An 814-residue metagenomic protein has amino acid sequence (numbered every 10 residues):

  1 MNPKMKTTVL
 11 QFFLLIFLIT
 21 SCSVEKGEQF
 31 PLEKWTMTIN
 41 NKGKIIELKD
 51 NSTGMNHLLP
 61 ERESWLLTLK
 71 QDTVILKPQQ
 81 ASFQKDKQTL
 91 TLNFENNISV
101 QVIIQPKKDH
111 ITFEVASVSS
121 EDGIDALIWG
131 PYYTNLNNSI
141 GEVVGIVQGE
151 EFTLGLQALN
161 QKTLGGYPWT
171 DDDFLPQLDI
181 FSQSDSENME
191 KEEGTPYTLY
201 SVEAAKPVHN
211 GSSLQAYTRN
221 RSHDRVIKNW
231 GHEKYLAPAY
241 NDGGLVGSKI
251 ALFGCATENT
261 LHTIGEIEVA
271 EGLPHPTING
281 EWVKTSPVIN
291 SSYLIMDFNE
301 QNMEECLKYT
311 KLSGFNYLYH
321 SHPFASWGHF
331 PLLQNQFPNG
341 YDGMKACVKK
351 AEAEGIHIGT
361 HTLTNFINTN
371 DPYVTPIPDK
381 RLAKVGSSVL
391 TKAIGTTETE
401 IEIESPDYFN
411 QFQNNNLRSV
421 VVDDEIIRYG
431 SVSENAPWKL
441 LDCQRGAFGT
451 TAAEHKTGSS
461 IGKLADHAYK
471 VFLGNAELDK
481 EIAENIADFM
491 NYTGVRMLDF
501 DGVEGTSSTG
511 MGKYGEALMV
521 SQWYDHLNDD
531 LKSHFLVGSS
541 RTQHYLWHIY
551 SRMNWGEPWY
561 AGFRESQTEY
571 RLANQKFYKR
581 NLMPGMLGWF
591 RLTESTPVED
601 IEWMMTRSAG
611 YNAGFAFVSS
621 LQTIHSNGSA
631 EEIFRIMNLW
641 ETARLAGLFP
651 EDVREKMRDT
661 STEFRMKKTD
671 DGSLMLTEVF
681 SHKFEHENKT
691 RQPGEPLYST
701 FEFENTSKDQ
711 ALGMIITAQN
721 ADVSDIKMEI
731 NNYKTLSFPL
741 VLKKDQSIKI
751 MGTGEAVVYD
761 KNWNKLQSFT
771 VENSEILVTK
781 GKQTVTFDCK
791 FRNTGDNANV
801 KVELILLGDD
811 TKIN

Functional and structural regions predicted by a protein language model:
Q11-T20: Bacterial N-terminal signal peptides
I19-Q29: Bacterial Sec-dependent signal peptides at the C-terminal "C-region" and cleavage site
F30-E33, M37-L318, K350, H357-I358 (+5 more regions): Carbohydrate-recognition beta-sandwich/jelly-roll modules in extracellular/periplasmic carbohydrate-active proteins
G280-S387, A465-A487, N491-A517: Aromatic-lined carbohydrate-binding/catalytic grooves of carbohydrate-active enzymes
M344-N368, R381-S388, R607, Y611-D709: Carbohydrate-binding surfaces of carbohydrate-active enzymes
T364-A452: Autoprocessing Asn-cyclization modules and mimics
T369, Y373-S387, L464-E481, T493 (+1 more regions): Glycan-recognition surfaces
R445-A453, N705-N814: Intrinsically disordered, low-complexity segments enriched in serine, threonine, and glycine
